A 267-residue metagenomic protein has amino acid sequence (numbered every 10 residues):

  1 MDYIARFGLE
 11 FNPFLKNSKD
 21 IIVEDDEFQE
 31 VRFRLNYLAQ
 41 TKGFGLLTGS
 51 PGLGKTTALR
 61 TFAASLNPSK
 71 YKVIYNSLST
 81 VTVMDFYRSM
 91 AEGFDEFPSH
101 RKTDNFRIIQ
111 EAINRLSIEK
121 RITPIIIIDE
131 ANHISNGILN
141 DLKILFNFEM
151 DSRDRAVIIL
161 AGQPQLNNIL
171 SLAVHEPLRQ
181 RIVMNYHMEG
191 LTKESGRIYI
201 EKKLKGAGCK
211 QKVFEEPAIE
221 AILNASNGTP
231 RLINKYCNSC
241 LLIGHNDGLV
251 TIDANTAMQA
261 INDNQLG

Functional and structural regions predicted by a protein language model:
M1-K42, M258, N262, G267: A short, basic N-terminal segment
D2-I4, R60, P177, E194-E201 (+1 more regions): C-terminal alpha-helical "lid" subdomain
L9-F14, Y71-V73, V81-H100: Conserved NTP-binding/hydrolysis module of P-loop NTPases
R34-Y37, T103-E119: Conserved alpha-helical scaffold flanking the Walker A/P-loop in AAA+ ATPase domains
Q40-T61: Walker A/P-loop nucleotide-binding motif
F44, N114, K120-L160, A173: Conserved Walker B catalytic segment
A63-L66, L166-R181: Short regulatory helix/loop adjacent to the ATP-binding pocket of P-loop NTPases
N76-S79, L170, V183-G196: Conserved AAA+ ATPase "SRH/arginine-finger" region at the nucleotide-binding site
